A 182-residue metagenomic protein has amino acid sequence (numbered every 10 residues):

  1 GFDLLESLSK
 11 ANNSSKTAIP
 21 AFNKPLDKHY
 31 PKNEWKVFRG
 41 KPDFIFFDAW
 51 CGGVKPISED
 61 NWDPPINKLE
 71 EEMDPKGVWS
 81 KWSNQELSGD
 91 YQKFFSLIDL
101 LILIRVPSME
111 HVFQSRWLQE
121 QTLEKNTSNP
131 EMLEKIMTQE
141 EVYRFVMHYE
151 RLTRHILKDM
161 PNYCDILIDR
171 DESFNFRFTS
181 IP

Functional and structural regions predicted by a protein language model:
G1-P31: Conserved nucleotide-sensing/catalytic segment adjacent to the nucleotide-binding pocket in NTP-handling enzymes
S14-S15, K41-I45, L100: Loop/turn-to-beta-strand initiation segments
I19, K24, V37-R39, I168: Generic detection of short hydrophobic beta-strand segments and adjacent strand-loop junctions
K32-P42, G89-Q92: Short amphipathic alpha-helices and their capping/turn segments at secondary-structure boundaries
I45-C51: Switch II (G3) loop of P-loop NTPases
C51-P182: Conserved NTP phosphate-binding and transfer environment spanning the P-loop NTPase/kinase superfamily
